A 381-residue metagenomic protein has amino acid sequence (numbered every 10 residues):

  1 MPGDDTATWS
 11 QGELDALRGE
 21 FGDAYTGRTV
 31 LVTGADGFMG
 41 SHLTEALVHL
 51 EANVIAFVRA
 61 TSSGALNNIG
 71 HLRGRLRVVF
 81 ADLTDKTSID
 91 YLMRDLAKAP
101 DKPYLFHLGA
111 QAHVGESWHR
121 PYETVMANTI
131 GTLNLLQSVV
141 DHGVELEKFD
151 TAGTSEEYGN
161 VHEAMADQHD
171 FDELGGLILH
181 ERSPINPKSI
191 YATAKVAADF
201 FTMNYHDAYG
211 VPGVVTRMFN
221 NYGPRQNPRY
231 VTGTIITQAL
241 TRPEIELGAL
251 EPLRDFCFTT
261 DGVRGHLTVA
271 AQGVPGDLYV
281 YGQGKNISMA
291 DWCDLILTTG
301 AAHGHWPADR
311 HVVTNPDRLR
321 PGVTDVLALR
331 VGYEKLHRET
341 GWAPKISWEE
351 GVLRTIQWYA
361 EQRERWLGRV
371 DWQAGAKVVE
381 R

Functional and structural regions predicted by a protein language model:
M1-N221, A270, V326, R354-Q357 (+3 more regions): N-terminal Rossmann-like NAD(P)+-binding domain of SDR-like oxidoreductases, especially those catalyzing
P2-W9, E45-A52, A56, A81-T84 (+2 more regions): C-terminal substrate-binding subdomain of Rossmann-fold SDR/epimerase-dehydratase oxidoreductases
M39, G64, T87, G159 (+5 more regions): Residues that form or flank phosphate/diphosphate-binding pockets in enzymes that use nucleotide phosphates
A65-N68, R120, N227-V231, W292: Residues at alpha-helix caps and immediate loop-helix transition turns in enzyme cores, especially N- and C-cap
A164-A166, P228-T237: A glycine/serine/threonine-rich, flexible loop-to-helix segment that serves as the NAD(P) cofactor-binding "lid"
P187-A194, M218, P224, P228-T232 (+1 more regions): The catalytic Tyr-centered alpha-helix of NAD(P)H-dependent dehydrogenases
A197, F201-Y205, I235, W292 (+1 more regions): Hydrophobic alpha-helix immediately C-terminal to the catalytic Tyr-X-X-X-Lys motif of short-chain
